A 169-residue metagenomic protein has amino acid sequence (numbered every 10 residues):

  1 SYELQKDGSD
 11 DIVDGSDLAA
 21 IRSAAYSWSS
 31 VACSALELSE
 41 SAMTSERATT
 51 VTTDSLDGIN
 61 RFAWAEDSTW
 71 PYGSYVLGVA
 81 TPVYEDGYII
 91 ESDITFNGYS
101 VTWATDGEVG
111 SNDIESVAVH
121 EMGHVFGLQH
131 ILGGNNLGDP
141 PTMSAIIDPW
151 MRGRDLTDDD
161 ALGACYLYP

Functional and structural regions predicted by a protein language model:
S1-D7, V125, Q129, G133 (+1 more regions): Compositionally biased, low-hydrophobicity segments enriched in charged and small polar residues
S1-R22: Fold-level signature of zinc-dependent metallopeptidase catalytic domains
L4-G8, A42, G98-S100, I147: A mature extracytoplasmic/lumenal domain signature
D10-G15, W103-G107, W150-G153: A generic structural signal for short coil/turn motifs at secondary-structure boundaries
I12-V13, D113, T157: General structural signal for secondary-structure boundaries
D17-N135: Metzincin-family zinc-dependent endopeptidase catalytic domain
D93-T95, L132-P169: Extracellular (secreted or membrane-anchored) zinc-dependent metallopeptidases, primarily metzincins but also closely
